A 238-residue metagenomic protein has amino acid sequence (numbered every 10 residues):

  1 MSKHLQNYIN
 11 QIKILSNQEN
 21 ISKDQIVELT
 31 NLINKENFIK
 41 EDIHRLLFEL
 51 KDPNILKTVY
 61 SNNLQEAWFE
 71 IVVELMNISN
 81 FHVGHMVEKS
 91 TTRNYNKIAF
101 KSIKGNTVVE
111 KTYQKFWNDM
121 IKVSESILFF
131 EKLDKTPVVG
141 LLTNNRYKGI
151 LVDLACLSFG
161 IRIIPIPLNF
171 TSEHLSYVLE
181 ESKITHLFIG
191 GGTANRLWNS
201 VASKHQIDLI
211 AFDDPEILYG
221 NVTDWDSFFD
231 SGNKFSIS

Functional and structural regions predicted by a protein language model:
S2-E49, S158-S227: Structural core segment of the AMP-binding/adenylate-forming
N37-I71: Eukaryotic acidic, serine/proline-rich intrinsically disordered low-complexity regions that function as flexible
K57-E66, M86-T112, G220: AMP-dependent adenylate-forming
A67-K101, N118-D119, V123, V138: AMP-binding/adenylate-forming domain of the ANL superfamily
V72-F81, I217-S238: Flexible, low-complexity linker/hinge segments
K89, S126-F130, Y177, E181 (+2 more regions): A generic secondary-structure signal
N96-Y147, D153-L154, T171-S176, D226-S227: Conserved AMP-binding/adenylate-forming core of the ANL superfamily
